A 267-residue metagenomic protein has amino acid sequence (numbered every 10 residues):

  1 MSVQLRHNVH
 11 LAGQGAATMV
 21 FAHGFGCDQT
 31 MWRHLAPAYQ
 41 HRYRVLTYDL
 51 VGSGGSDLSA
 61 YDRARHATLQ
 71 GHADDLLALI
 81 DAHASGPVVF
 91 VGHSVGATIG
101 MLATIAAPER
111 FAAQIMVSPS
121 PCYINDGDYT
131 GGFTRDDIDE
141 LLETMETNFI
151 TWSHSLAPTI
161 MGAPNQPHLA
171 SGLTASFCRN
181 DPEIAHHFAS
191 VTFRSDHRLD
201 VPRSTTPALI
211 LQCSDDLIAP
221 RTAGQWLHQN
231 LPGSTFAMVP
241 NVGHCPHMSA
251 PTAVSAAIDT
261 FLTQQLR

Functional and structural regions predicted by a protein language model:
A16, G24-C27, S94: Active-site glycine-rich loops that stabilize anionic/oxyanionic intermediates across multiple enzyme folds
G24-H34, V45: Serine-hydrolase catalytic-loop signature spanning alpha/beta hydrolases and amidase-signature enzymes
P37, L46-V91, V95, A256: Active-site loop/oxyanion-hole signature of alpha/beta-hydrolase fold enzymes
M101, I105-A106, R110-T147: Flexible "cap/lid" loop of the alpha/beta hydrolase fold
N125, Y129-F133, E143-P202: Conserved alpha/beta-hydrolase catalytic His-Asp/Glu region
S204, I210-Q212: Short beta-strand/loop motif that positions the catalytic acidic residue of the alpha/beta-hydrolase fold
D215-A219: Acidic catalytic loop of the alpha/beta-hydrolase fold
S234-R267: Catalytic active-site module of serine/aspartate enzymes centered on a nucleophile-bearing elbow/loop
